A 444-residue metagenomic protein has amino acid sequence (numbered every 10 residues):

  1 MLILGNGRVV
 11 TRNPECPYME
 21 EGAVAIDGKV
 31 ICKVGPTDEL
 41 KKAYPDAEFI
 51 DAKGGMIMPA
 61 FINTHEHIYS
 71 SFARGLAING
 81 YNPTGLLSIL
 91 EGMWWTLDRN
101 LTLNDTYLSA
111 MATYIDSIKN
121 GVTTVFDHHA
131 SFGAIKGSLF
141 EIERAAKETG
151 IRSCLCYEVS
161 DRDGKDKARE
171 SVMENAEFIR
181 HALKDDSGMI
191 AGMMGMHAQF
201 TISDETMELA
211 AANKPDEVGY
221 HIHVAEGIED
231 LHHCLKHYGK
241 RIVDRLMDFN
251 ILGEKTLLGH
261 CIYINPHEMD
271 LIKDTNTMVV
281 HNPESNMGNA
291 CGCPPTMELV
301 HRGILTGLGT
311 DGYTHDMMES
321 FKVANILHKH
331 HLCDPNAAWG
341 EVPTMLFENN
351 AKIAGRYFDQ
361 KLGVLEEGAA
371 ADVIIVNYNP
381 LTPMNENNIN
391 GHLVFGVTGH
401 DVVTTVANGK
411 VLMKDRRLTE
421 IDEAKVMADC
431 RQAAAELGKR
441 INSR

Functional and structural regions predicted by a protein language model:
M1-G22, I26-C32, T37, A43 (+1 more regions): Active-site microenvironment of metallo-dependent hydrolases
L2-N6, K41-S88, N104, M111 (+1 more regions): Replace "His-x-His-based motif
G7, V24, K29, G54 (+14 more regions): Divalent metal-coordination and catalytic microenvironments
F72-T106, D163-G164, I228-K255, T275-M278 (+1 more regions): Active-site gating loops and adjacent loop-to-helix segments of metal-dependent hydrolytic enzymes
L76-H128, G133-I151, E174-D185, R431-N442: Alpha-helical scaffold segments that flank or form the walls of functional sites
H129-I262: Metal-coordinating catalytic core of metallo-dependent amide/deamination hydrolases
G150, K214-G219, I251-E254, L271-V280 (+2 more regions): Glycine-enriched alpha-helix->loop->beta-strand junction motifs that scaffold or abut catalytic
D248-I251, K255, M297-P380, V394-T398: His/Asp/Glu-enriched, well-ordered alpha-helical/loop segment that forms or immediately abuts the divalent-metal
